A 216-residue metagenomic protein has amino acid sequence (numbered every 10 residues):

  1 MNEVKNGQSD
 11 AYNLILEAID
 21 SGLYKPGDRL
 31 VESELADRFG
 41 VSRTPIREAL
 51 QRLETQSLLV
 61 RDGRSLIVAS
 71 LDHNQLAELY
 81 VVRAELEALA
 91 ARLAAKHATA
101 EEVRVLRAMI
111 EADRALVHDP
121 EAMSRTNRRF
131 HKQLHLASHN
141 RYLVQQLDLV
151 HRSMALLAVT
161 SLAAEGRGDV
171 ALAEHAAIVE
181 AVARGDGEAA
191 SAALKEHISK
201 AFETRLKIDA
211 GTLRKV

Functional and structural regions predicted by a protein language model:
M1, L71-Q75, A91-K96, R114-H118 (+2 more regions): A ubiquitous short alpha-helical element
M1-K96, K207-V216: Short linear motifs at protein or domain termini
N6, E121, G166-D169: Short helix-capping and inter-helix turn/linker motifs at the boundaries of alpha-helical repeat units
D28, V60-R61, N127, V170-L172: Short, flexible turn/loop "capping" segments at secondary-structure junctions
R38, G166-V216: C-terminal regulatory/effector modules of DNA-binding transcriptional regulators
T55-L59, V150-R152, G166-D169: Mobile beta-alpha loop/short-helix "lid" or hinge segments that flank ligand
A100-T160, L172-A181, A189-S199: Conserved amphipathic alpha-helical segments that form helical-bundle/coiled-coil interaction surfaces
